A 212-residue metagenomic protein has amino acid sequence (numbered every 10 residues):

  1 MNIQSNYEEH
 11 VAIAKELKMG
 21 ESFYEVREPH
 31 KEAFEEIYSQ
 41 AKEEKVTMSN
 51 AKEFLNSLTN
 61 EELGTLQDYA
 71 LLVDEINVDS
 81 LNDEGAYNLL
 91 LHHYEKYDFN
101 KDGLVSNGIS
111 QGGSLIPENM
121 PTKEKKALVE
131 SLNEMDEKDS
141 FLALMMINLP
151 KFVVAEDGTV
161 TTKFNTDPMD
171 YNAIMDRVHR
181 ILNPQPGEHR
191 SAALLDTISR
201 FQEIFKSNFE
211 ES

Functional and structural regions predicted by a protein language model:
M1-S212: Type III/flagellar secretion export determinants
